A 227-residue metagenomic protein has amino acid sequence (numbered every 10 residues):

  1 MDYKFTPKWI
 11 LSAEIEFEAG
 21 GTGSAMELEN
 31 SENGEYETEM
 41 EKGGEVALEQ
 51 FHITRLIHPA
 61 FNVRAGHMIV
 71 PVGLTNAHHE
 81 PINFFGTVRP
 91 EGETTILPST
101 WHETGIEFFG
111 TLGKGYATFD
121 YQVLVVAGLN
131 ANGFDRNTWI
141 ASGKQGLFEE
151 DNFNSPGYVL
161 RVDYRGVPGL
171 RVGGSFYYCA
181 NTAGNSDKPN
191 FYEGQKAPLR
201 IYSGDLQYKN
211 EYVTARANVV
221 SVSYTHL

Functional and structural regions predicted by a protein language model:
M1-A131, N154-V159, D163-R171: Outer membrane beta-barrel
E41-K42, N83, N130-E149: Outer-membrane beta-barrel transmembrane domain signature
I140-A183: Loop-centered beta-sheet repeat module
N152-F153, G194-A197: Active-site glycine- and acidic-residue-rich loops that bind and position anionic ligands or nucleotide-like cofactors
R161, S203, Y208-K209, T214-R216: Aromatic-lined glycan-binding groove of carbohydrate-active enzymes
G173-S175, A215-V220: Short, conserved beta-strand edge motifs with alternating hydrophobic and charged residues
F176-G184, L199-Y202, N210: Beta-propeller domains
T225-H226: Conserved small/polar residues in nucleotide/adenosyl-binding loops
